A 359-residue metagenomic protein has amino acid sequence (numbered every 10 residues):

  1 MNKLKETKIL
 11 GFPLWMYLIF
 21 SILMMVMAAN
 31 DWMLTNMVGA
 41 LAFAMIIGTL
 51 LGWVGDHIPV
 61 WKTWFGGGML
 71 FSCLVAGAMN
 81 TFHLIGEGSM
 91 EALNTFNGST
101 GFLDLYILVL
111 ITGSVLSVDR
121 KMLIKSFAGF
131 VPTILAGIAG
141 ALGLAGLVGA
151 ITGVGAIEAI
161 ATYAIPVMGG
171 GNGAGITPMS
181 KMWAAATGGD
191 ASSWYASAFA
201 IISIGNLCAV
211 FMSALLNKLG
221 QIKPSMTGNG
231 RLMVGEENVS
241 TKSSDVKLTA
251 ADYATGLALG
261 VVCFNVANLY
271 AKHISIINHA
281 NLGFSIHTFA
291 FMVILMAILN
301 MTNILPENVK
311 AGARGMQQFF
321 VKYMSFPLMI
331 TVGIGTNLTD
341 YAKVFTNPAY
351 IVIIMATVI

Functional and structural regions predicted by a protein language model:
M1-A78, S114, R120: N-terminal signal-anchor module of multipass membrane proteins
M1-L23, K218-A254, I304-N308: Intrinsically disordered, low-complexity non-transmembrane regions of multi-pass membrane transporters
W32-I46, L93-L110, I160-V167, G283-L295 (+1 more regions): Structural signature of hydrophobic alpha-helical transmembrane segments
C73-E87, F96-S126, V293-I304, Q318-K343: Hydrophobic transmembrane alpha-helices of secondary-active transporters and Na+-translocating membrane complexes
P132-P178, P348-I359: Transmembrane alpha-helices that form the ion-translocation and gating core of multi-pass ion transport proteins
G146-A156, I202-T241, I359: Juxtamembrane and boundary regions of transmembrane helices in multi-pass small-molecule transporters and channels
T152-A200, I204, L216, G230-G235: Alpha-helical membrane segments and immediately flanking helix-loop junctions that form or couple to the substrate/ion
L259-I359: Transmembrane helical segments that form the transport core of multi-pass membrane transport proteins
